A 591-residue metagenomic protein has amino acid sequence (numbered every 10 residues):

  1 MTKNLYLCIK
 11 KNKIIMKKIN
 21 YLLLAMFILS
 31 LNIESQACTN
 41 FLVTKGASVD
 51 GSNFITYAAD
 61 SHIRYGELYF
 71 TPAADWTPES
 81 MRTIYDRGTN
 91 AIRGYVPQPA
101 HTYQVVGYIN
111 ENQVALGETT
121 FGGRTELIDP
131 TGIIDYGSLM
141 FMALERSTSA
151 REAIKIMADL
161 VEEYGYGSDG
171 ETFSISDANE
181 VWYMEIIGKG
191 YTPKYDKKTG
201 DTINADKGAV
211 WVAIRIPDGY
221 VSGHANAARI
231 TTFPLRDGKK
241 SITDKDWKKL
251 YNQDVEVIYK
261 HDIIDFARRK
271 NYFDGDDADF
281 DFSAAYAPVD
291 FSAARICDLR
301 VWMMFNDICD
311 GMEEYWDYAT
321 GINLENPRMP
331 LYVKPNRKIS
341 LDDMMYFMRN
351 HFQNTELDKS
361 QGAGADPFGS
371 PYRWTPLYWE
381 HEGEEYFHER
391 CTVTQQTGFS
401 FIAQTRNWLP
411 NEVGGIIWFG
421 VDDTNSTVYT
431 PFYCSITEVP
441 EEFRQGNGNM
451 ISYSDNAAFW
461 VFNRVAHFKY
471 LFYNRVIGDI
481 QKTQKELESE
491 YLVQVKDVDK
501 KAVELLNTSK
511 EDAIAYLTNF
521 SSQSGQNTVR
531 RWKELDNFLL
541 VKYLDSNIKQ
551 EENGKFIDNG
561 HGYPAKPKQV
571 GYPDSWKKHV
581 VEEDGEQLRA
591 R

Functional and structural regions predicted by a protein language model:
L5, N12-L23: Bacterial N-terminal signal peptides that target proteins for export
L23-N32: Bacterial N-terminal signal peptides
C38-Y136, I156-N336: A contiguous strand-loop segment
T56-S61, G66, M184-I186, F347-H351 (+4 more regions): Soluble extracytoplasmic regions of secretory-pathway and membrane proteins
I128-P130, S138-S147: Second-shell loop/turn segments in exported
A267-I480: Structured mid-domain segments that build the active-site/substrate or prosthetic-cofactor binding neighborhood
V421-T424, C434-R591: Charged low-complexity "KEKE/polyampholyte" interaction tracts
